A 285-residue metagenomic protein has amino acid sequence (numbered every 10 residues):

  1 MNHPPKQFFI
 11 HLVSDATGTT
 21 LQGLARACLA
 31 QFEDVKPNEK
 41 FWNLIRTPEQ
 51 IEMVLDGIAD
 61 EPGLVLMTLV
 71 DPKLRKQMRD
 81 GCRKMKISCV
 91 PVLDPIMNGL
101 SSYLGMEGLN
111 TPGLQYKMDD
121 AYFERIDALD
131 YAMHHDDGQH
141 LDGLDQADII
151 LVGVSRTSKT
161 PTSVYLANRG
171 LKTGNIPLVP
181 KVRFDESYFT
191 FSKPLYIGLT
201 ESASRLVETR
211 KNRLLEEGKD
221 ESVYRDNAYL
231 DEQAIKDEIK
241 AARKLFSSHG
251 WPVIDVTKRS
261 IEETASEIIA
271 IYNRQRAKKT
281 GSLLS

Functional and structural regions predicted by a protein language model:
M1-C28: N-terminal accessory targeting/assembly segments
V13-A16, M67-P72, K258: Structural motif
F41-L69, K73, D80: Metallocofactor- and cofactor-centric catalytic cores in central/energy metabolism, strongly enriched
R83-E124, A228-D237, R243-K244: Ser/Thr/Gly-rich flexible loops in soluble cytosolic domains mediating phosphotransfer, phosphorylation
I126-K172: Internal active-site segments that recognize and position negatively charged phosphoryl groups and nucleotide moieties
T173-F184: Short beta-strand-centered segment that lines the nucleotide-binding/catalytic pocket of NTP-utilizing
S192-R210: Conserved phosphate-donor/acceptor-positioning beta-strand/loop module used by diverse small-molecule
L245-S285: NTP-dependent small-molecule kinase module
